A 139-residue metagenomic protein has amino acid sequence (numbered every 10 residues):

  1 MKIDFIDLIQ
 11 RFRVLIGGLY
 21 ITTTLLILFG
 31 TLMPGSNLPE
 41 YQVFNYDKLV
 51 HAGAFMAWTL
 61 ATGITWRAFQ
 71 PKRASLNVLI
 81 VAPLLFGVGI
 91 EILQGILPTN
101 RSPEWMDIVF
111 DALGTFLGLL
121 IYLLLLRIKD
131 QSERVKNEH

Functional and structural regions predicted by a protein language model:
M1-M106, A112-H139: Bulky hydrophobic segments
